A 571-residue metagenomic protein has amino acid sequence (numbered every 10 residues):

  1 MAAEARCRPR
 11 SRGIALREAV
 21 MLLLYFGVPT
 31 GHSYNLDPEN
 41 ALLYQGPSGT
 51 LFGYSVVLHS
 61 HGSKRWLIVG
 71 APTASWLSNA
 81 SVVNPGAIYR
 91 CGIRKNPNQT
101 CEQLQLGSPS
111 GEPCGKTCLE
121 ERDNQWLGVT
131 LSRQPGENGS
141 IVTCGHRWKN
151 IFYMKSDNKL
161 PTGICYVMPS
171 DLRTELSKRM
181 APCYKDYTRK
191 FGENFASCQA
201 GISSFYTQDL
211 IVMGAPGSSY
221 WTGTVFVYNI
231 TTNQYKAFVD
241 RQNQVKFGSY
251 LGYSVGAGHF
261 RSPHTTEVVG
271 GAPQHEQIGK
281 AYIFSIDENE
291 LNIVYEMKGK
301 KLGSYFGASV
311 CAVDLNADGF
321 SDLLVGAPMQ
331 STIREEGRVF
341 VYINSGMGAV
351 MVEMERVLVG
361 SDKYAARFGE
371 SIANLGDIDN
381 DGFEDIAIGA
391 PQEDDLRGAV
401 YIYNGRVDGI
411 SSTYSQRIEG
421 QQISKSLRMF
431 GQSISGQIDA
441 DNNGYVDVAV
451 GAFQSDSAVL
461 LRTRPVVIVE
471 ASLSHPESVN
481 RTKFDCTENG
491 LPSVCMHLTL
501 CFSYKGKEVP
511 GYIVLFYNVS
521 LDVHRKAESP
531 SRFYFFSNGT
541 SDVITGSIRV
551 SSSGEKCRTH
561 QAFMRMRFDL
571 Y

Functional and structural regions predicted by a protein language model:
A2-Y571: Conserved beta-strand/short-helix segments that make up beta-rich extracellular adhesion/recognition modules
